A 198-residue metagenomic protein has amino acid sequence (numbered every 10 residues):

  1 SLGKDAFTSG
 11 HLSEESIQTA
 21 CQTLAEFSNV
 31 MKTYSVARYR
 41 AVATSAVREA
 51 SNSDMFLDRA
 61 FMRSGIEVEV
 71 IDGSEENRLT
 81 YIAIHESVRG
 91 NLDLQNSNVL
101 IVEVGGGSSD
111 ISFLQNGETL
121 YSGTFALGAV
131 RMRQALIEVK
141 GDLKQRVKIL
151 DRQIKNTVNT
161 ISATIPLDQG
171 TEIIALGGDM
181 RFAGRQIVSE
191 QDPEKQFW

Functional and structural regions predicted by a protein language model:
L2-N98, F113-W198: Helical "lid/coupling" subdomains associated with nucleotide-phosphate turnover
I101-E103: Replace "in large, NTP-powered and nucleic-acid-processing enzymes" with "in large, NTP-powered factors and other
G105-S108: Active-site-adjacent helix-turn-beta-strand microarchitecture at beta-sheet edges that either contains or buttresses
